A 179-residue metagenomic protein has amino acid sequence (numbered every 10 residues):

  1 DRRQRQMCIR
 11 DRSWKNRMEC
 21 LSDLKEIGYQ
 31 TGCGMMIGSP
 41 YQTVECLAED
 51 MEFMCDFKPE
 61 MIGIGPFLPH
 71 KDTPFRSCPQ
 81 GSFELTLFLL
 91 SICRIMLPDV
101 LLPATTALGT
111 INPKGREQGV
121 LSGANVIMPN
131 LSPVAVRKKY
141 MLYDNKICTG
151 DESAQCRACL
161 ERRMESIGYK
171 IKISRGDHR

Functional and structural regions predicted by a protein language model:
D1-I9: Single conserved hydrophobic/aromatic residue that forms the stacking wall/gate of nucleotide- or nucleobase-binding
R12-L24: Glycine-rich S-adenosyl-L-methionine
W14-R17, T43, L47, T86: Aromatic/hydrophobic pocket-lining residues that form the small-molecule binding cavity in soluble enzyme cores
S22-G28, C55-D56: Acidic (Asp/Glu)-rich catalytic clusters
T31-C33: Structured catalytic core of nucleotide-sugar glycosyltransferases
M36-M51, T106-P113: Active-site glycine- and acidic-residue-rich loops that bind and position anionic ligands or nucleotide-like cofactors
C55-R179: Auxiliary Fe-S-binding modules of radical SAM enzymes
